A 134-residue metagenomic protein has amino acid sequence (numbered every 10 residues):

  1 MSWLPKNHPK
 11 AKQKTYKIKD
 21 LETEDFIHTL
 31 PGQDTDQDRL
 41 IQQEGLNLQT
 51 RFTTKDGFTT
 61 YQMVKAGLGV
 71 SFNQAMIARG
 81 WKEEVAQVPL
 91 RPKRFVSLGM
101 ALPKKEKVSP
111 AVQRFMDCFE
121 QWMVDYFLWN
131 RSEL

Functional and structural regions predicted by a protein language model:
M1-W3, P9, V70, S97-A101: Residues embedded in well-ordered beta-strands
L4-F26: Flexible hinge/capping segments at coil-to-helix
P5, T29, P103-K104: Residue-level recognition of the GNAT/N-acetyltransferase active site
Y16-K17, T59, I77, V96: Conserved sugar-transfer catalytic core signal across GT-A, GT-B, and GT-C glycosyltransferases
I18-K19, Y61-Q62, Q113: Alpha-helical segments flanking ligand/cofactor-binding loops in enzyme cores
E24-E44, V108-Q113, Y126-S132: Secondary-structure junction motif
G32-A86: Hydrophobic hinge/microswitch elements
V88-L134: A late-sequence structural motif
